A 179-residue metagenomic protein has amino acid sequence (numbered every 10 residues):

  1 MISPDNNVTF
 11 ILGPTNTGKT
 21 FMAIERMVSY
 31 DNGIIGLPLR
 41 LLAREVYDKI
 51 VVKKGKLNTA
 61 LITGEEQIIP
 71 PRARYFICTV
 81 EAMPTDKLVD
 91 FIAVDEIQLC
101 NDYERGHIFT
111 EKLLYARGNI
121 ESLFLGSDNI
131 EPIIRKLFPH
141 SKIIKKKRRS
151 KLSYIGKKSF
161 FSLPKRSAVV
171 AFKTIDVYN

Functional and structural regions predicted by a protein language model:
M1-N6, M27: Phosphate-binding P-loop
L12-G13, I24, V170: Residues at the beta-strand->loop junction immediately N-terminal to the Walker
N16: Walker A (P-loop) phosphate-binding loop of P-loop NTPases
K19-T20: Conserved lysine of the Walker
D31-V46, S122-L125, L163-N179: Conserved strand-helix element at the start of the C-terminal RecA-like helicase core
G33, F91, Q98-S159, R166: Post-DEXD/H (motif II) to motif III coupling segment of the RecA-like Helicase ATP-binding lobe
R44, I50-L88: Inter-Walker segment of RecA-like/P-loop motor cores
V80, D95-I97: Walker B catalytic acidic pair
